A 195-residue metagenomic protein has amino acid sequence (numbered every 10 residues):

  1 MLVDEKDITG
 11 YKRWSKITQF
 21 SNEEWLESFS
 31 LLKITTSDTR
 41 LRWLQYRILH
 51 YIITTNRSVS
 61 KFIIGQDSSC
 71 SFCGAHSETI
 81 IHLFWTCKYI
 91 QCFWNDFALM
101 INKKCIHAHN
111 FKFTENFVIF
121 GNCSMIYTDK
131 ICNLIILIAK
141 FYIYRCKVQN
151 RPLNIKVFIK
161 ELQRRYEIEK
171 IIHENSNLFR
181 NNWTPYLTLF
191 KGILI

Functional and structural regions predicted by a protein language model:
M1: Active-site nucleotide/adenylate-binding loops and adjacent lid/helix of ATP-dependent enzymes
E5-I195: Family-specific functional microsites
